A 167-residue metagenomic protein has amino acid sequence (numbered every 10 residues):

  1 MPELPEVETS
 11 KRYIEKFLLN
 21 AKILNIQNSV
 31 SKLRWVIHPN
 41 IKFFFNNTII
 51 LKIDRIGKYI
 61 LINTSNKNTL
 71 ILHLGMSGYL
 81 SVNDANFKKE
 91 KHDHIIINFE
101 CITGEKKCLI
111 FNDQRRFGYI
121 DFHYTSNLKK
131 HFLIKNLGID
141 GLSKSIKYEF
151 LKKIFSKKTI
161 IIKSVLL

Functional and structural regions predicted by a protein language model:
M1-N68, K88-K89, I96-C101: Extended, highly charged segments
L70-L167: Phosphate/anion-contacting hairpin/loop surfaces
